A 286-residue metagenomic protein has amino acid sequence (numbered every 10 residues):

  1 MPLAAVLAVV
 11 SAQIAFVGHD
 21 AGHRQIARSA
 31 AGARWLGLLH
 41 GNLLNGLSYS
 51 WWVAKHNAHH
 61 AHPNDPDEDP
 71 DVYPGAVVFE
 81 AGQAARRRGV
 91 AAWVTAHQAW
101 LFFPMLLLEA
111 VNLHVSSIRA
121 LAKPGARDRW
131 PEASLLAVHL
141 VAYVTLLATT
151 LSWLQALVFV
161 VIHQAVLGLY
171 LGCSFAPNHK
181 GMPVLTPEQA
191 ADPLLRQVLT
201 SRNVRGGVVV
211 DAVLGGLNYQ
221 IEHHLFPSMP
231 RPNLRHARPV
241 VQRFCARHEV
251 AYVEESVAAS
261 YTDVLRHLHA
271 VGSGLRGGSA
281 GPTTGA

Functional and structural regions predicted by a protein language model:
M1-I14, G41-N45, A99-L113, A126-S174: Alpha-helical bilayer-embedded segments of polytopic membrane proteins, i.e., transmembrane/intramembrane helices
V6-G125, A191-L275: Membrane-embedded catalytic scaffold of the fatty acid hydroxylase/desaturase
F16-I26, V53-A54, A58, L154-V158 (+1 more regions): Juxtamembrane/interface segments at transmembrane-helix termini
T95, T145, T149-T150, T186 (+3 more regions): Residue-identity detector for threonine
H163-A176, K180-G181, V241-A251: C-terminal, active-site-flanking charged/polar segments
G277-A286: C-terminal regulatory/interaction regions
